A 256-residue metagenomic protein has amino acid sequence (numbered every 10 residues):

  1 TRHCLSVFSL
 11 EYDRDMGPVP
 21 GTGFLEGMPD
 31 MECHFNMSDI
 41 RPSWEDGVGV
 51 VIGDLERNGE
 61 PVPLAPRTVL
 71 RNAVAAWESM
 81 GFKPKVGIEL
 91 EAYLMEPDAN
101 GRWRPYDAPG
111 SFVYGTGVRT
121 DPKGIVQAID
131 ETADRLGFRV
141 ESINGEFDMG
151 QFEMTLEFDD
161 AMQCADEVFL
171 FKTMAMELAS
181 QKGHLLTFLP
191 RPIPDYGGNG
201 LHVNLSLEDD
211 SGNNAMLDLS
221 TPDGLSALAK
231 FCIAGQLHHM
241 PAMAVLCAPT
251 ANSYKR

Functional and structural regions predicted by a protein language model:
T1-S142, C164-E167: ATP/Mg2+-dependent ligation/transfer catalytic cores
C4, F8-L10, T155-A161, M176 (+1 more regions): Loop-rich catalytic cores of soluble enzymes, especially ATP-dependent carboxylate-amine ligases and other
W44-I52, L90, F147, L178 (+2 more regions): Bulky hydrophobic/aromatic packing residues
G59, D98, E146, D160 (+1 more regions): Short loop/turn segments at secondary-structure transitions that flank enzyme active sites
T68, N72, G124, A128 (+4 more regions): Generic recognition of stable, solvent-exposed alpha-helical segments in well-folded globular domains
S79-K85, E131-R139, Q163-C164, F171-T187 (+2 more regions): Secondary-structure boundary elements
K85-E96, R102-Y106, L136-L156, L186-V203 (+1 more regions): Core alpha/beta catalytic barrel or barrel-like domain that forms the active/cofactor pocket in diverse metabolic
